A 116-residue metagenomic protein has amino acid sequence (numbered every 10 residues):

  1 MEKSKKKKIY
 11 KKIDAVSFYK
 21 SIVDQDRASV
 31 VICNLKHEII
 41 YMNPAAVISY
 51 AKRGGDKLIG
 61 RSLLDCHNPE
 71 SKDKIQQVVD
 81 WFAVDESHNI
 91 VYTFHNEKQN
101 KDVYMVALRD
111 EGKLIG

Functional and structural regions predicted by a protein language model:
M1, K36-M42, L114-G116: Conserved long hydrophobic alpha-helices within structured protein cores
M1-I9: Extracellular/periplasmic ligand-binding regions of membrane signal-transduction receptors
K7, A15-V16, N89, K101: Generic intrinsically disordered, low-complexity segments enriched for polar/acidic and small residues
K8-P44: Sensory modules in modular signal-transduction proteins
A45, S49, G54-G116: Sensory/regulatory domains in signal-transduction proteins
